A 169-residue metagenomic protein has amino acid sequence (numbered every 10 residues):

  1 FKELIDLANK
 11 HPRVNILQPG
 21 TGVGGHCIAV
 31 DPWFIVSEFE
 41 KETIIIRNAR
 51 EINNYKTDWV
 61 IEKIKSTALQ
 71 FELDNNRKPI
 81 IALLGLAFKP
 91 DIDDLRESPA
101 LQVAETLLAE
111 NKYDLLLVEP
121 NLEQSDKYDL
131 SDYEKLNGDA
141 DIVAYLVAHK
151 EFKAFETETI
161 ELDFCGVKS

Functional and structural regions predicted by a protein language model:
F1-S169: Structural/interface elements that position substrates and couple domains in central-metabolism enzymes
